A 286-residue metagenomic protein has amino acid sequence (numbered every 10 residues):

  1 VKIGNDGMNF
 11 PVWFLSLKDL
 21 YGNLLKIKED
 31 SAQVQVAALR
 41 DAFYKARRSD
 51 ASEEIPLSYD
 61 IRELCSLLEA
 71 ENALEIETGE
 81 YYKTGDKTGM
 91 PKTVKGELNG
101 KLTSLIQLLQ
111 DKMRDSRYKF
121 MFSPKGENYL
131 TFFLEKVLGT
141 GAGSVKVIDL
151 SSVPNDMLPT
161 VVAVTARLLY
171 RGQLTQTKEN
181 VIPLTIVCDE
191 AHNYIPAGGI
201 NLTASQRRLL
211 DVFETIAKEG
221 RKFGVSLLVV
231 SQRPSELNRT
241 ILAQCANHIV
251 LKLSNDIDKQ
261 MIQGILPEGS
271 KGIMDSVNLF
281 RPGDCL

Functional and structural regions predicted by a protein language model:
V1-T215: P-loop NTPase motor domains
K26, L209-L210, E214-L286: Conserved ATP-driven motor cores of ASCE-family P-loop NTPases powering translocation/secretion/packaging/pilus
